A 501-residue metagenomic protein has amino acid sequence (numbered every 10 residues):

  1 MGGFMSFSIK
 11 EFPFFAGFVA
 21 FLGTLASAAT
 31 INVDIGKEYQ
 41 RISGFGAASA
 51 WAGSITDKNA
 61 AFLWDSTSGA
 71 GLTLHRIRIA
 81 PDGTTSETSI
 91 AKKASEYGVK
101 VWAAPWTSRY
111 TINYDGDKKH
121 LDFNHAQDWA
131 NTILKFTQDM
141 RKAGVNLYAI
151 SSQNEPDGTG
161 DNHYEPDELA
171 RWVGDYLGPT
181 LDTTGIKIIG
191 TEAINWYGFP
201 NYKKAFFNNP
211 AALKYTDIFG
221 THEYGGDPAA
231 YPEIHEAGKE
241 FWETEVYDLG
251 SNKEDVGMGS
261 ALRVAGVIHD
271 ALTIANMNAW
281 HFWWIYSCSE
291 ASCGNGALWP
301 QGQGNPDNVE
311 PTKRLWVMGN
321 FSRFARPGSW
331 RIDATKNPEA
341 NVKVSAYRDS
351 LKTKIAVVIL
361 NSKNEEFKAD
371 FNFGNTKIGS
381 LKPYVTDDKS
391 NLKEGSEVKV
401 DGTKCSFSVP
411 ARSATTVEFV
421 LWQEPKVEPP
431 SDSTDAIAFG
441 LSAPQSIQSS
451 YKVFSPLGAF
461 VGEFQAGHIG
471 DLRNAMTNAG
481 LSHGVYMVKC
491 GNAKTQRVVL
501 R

Functional and structural regions predicted by a protein language model:
N32-K37, T67-K204: Substrate-binding cleft and catalytic face of glycoside hydrolase catalytic domains, especially the flexible beta-alpha
H163-V267, I274: Noncatalytic carbohydrate-binding groove/subsite architecture in carbohydrate-active enzymes
E240-N320, I332-N337: Aromatic/acidic polysaccharide-binding cleft in carbohydrate-active enzymes
N337-K377, R412: Carbohydrate-binding surface patches
V398-E424: C-terminal beta-strand-rich structural cap/linker in extracellular carbohydrate-active enzymes
L421-S450: Residue-level detector of functionally pivotal "anchor" positions at catalytic/ligand-binding pockets or at interdomain
V453-V461, Y486: Short, glycine-anchored, charge-dense loop/turn motifs used at functional sites
H483-R501: C-terminal tail/sorting-segment detector
